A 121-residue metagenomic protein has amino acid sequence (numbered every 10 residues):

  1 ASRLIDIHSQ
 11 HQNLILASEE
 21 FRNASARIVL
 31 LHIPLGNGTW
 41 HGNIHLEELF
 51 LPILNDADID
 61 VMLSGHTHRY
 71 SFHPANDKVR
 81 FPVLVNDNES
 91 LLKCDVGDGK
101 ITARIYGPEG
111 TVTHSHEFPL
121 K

Functional and structural regions predicted by a protein language model:
A1-V79, V112-P119: His/acidic metal-ligating clusters that form di-metal
Y70-K121: Binuclear metal-dependent phosphoesterase catalytic core
